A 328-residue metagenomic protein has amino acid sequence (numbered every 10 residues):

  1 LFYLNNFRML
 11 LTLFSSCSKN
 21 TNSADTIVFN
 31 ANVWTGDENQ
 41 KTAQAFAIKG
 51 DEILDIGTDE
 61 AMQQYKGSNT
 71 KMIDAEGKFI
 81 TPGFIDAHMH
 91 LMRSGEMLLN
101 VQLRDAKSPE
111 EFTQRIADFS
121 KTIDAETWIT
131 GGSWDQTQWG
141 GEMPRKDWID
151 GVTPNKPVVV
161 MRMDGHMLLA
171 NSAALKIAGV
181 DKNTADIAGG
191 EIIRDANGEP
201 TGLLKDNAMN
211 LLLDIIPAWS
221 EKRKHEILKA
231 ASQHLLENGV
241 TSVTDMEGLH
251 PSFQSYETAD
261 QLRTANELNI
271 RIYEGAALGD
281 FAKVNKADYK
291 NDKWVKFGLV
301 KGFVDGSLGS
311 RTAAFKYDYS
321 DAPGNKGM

Functional and structural regions predicted by a protein language model:
L1-F7: Bacterial N-terminal signal peptides that target proteins for export
L13-S16: C-terminal motif of bacterial Sec signal peptides marking the signal peptidase cleavage site
K19-F29, W34, E38-V284, G302-M328: Divalent metal-binding segments
Y289: Polybasic (Lys/Arg-rich)
